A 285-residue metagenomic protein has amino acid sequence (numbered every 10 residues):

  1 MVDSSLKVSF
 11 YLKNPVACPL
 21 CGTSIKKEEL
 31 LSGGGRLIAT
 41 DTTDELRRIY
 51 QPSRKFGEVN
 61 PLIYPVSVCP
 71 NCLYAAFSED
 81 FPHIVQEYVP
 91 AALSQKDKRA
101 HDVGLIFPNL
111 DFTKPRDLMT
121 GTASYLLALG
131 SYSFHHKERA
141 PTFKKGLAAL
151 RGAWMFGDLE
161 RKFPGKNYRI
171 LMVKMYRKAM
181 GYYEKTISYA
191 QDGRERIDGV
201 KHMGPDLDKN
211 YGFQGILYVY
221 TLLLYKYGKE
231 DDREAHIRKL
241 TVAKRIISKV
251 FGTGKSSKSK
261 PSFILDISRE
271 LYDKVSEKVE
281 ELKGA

Functional and structural regions predicted by a protein language model:
M1-S94: N-terminal cysteine/histidine-rich coordination modules
D3-K7, S32, I38, Y50 (+5 more regions): N-terminal pre-domain and mature-chain start segments
S5, S9, F56-I63, F112-P115 (+4 more regions): Short, solvent-exposed segments of well-ordered alpha helices
K7-S24, S131-F143, R161-Y176: Generic detector of contiguous secondary-structure segments
L73-E87, K98-R99, L207-Y220, I237-S248 (+1 more regions): A short, hydrophobic/aromatic-rich structural module that often spans a beta strand with its adjoining loop
D80-L118, A243-E270: Repeat-unit-sized solenoid/scaffold elements
Q95-S133, E138-P164, R177, E184 (+2 more regions): Amphipathic alpha-helical repeat scaffolds of TPR domains
W154-I267: C-terminal, charged low-complexity interaction regions
